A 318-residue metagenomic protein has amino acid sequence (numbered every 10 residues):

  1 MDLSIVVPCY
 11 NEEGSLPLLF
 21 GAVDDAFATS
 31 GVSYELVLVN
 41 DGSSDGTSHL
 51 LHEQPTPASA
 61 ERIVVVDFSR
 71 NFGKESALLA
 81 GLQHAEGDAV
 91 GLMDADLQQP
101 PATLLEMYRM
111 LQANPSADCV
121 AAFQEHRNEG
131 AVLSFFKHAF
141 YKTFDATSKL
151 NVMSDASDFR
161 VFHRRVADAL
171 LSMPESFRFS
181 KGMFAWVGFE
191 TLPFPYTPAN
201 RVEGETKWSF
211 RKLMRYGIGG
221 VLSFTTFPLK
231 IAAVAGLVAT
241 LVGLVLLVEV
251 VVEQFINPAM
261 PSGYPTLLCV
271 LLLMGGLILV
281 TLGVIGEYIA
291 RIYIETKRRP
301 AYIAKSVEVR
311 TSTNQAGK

Functional and structural regions predicted by a protein language model:
M1-G130, T143: Structured catalytic core of nucleotide-sugar glycosyltransferases
P8, F68-R70, R160, A233 (+2 more regions): Short conserved micro-motifs on helix faces and helix-strand junctions that flank and scaffold key functional residues
N11-G14, Q98, A102, L171 (+4 more regions): Residues in soluble alpha-helical coiled-coils and helical-bundle/repeat scaffolds
D24, A28, Y108-Q112, F144 (+5 more regions): Signal for well-folded cores of large energy- and translation-related assemblies
D25-A28, V90, S116, S148 (+4 more regions): Generic structural signal for secondary-structure transition and capping sites
V66-R70, K74-H84, P101-M183, A199-I218: Acceptor/aglycone-binding surface of glycosyltransferases and processive sugar-polymer synthases
R70, A95-L97, R164, Y196 (+1 more regions): Short, conserved catalytic or interaction motifs in soluble domains
F179-K318: Hydrophobic helical membrane-anchoring modules
